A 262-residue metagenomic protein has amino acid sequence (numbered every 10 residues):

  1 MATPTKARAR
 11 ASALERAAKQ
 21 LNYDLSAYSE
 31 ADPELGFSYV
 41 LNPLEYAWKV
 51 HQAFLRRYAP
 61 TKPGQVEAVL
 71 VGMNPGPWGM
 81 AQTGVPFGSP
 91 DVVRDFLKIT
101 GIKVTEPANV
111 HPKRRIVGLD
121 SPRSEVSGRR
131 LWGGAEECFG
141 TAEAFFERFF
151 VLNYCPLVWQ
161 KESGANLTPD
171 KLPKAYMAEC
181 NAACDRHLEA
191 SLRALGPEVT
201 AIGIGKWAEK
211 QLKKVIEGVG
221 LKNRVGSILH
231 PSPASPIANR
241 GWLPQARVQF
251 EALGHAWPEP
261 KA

Functional and structural regions predicted by a protein language model:
T3-V199, E209-K210, P236, Q245-W257: A polyanion-binding, active-site-adjacent surface
N74, K206, P231: Active-site metal-binding loops of divalent metal-dependent hydrolases
L167, K206-G218, G226: An amphipathic alpha-helical core segment
E217-A256: Short, flexible loop segments at boundaries between secondary-structure elements
E259-A262: Conserved histidine-centered catalytic loops in small-molecule metabolism enzymes
